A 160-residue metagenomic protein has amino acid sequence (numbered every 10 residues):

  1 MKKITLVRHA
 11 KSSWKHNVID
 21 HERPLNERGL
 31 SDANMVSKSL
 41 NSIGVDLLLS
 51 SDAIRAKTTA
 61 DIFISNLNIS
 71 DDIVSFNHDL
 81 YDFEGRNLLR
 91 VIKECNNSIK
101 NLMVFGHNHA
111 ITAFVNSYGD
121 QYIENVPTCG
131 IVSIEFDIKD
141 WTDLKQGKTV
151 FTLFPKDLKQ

Functional and structural regions predicted by a protein language model:
K2-L6, A10-D79, I111, Q121-P127: Active-site-proximal alpha-helix that buttresses catalytic centers in soluble enzyme cores
L80-N96: Short phosphate-binding loop-to-helix
K93-M103, K145-K156: A polyampholytic, Gly/Pro-enriched intrinsically disordered region
C95-M103, N108-C129: Non-DNA-binding regulatory cores of transcription-related proteins, predominantly C-terminal effector-binding
Q121-P155: Domain-level recognition of soluble alpha/beta enzyme cores, biased toward histidine phosphatases/phosphomutases
K159-Q160: Acidic, His/Gly-rich catalytic cores of divalent-metal-dependent hydrolytic chemistry
